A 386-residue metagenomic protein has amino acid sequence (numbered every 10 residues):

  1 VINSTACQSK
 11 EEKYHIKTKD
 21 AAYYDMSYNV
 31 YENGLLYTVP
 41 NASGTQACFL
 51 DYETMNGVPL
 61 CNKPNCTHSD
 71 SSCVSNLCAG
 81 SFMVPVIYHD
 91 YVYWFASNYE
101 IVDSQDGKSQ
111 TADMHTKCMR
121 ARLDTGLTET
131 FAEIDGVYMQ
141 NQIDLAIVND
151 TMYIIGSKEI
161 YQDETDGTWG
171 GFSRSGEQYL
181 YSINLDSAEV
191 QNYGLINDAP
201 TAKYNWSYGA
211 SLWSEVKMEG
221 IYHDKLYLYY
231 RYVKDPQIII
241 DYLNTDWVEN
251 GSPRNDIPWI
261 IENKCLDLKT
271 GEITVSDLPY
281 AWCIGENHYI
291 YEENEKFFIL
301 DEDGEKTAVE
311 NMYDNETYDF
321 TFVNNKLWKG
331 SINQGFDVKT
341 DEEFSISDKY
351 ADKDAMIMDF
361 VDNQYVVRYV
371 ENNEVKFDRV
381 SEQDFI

Functional and structural regions predicted by a protein language model:
V1-Y93, N98-D124, T128-I143, V148-N149 (+3 more regions): N-terminal "mature head" segments of proteins
T18-E32, D70-H89, V137-N149, D198-H223 (+4 more regions): Repeated scaffold domains used in trafficking and secretory/extracellular systems, primarily beta-propellers
Y37-V39, Y93-A96, Y153-G156, Y227-Y230 (+3 more regions): Residue position within the beta-strands of beta-propeller blades
P40-G44, N98-Q105, S109-T111, K158-G171 (+3 more regions): Short glycine/acidic-enriched loop and turn motifs that connect beta-strands
A47-E53, D113-G126, G170-E189, N244-G271 (+3 more regions): Beta-propeller blade signature
G57-N65, E129-D135, V190-D198, T274-L278 (+3 more regions): Beta-propeller fold detector
E164-G171, Y229-I257, L266, M358-I386: Acidic, small-residue rich beta-repeat scaffolds with periodic aromatic anchors
Y291-I386: Hydrophilic extracytoplasmic domains
